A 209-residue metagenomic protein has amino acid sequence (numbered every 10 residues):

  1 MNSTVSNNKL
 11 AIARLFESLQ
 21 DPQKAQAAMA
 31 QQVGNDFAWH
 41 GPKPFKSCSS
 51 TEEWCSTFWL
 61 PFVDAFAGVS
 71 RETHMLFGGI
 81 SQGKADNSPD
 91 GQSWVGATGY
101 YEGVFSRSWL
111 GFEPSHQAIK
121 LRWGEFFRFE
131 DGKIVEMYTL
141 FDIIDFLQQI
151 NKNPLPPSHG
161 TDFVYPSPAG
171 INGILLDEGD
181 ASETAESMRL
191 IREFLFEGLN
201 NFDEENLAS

Functional and structural regions predicted by a protein language model:
M1-S209: C-terminal and inter-domain tail/linker signature
